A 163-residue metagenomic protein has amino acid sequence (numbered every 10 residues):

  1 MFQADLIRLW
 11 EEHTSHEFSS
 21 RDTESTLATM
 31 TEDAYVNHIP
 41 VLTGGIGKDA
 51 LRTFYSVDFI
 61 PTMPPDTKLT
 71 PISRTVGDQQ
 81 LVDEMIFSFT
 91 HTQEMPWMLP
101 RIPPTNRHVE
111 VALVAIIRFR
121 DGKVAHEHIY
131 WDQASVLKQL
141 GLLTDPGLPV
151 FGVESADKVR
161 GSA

Functional and structural regions predicted by a protein language model:
M1-A163: C-terminal and inter-domain tail/linker signature
